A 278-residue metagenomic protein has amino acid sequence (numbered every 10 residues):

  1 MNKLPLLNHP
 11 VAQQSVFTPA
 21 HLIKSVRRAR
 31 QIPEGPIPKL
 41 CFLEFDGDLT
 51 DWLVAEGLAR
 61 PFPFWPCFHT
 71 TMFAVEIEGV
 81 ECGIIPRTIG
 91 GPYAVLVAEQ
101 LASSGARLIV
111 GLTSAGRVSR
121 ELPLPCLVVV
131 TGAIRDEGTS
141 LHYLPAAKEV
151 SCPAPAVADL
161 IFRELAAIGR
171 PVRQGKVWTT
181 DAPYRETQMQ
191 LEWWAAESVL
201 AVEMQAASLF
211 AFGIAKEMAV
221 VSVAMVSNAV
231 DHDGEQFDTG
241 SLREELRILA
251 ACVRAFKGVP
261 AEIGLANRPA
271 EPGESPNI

Functional and structural regions predicted by a protein language model:
M1-L108, R117-I278: Accessory terminal and edge-of-domain segments that mediate assembly/interaction and cofactor placement around
